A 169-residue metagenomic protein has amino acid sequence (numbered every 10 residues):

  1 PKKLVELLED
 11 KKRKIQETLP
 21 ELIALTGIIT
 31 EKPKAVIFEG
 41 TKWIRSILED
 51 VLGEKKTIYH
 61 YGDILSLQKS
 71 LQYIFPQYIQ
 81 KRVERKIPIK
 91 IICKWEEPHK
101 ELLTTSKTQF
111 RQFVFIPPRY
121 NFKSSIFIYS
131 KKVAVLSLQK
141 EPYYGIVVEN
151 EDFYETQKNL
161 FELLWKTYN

Functional and structural regions predicted by a protein language model:
P1-K86, K90: PLD-like (HKD) phosphodiesterase/transphosphatidyltransferase domain
Y73-N169: PLD/PLD-like phosphodiesterase catalytic module centered on the HKD motif
